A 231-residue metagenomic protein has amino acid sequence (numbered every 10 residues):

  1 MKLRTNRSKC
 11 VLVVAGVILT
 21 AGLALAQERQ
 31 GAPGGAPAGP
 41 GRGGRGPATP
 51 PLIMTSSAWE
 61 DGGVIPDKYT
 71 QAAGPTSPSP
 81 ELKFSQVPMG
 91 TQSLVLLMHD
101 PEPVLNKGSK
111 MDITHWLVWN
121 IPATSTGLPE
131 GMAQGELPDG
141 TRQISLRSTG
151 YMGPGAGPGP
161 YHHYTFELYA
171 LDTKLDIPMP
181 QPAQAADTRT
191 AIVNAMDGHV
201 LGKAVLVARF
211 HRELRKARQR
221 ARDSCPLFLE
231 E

Functional and structural regions predicted by a protein language model:
M1-S8: N-terminal secretory signal peptides that target proteins for export/translocation
K2, L23-A24: Long, low-complexity, intrinsically disordered N-terminal extensions of eukaryotic proteins, enriched
V11-G22: Bacterial N-terminal signal peptides
Q27-E231: N-terminus-centered regions that define maturation/targeting leaders and the start of the first functional domain
